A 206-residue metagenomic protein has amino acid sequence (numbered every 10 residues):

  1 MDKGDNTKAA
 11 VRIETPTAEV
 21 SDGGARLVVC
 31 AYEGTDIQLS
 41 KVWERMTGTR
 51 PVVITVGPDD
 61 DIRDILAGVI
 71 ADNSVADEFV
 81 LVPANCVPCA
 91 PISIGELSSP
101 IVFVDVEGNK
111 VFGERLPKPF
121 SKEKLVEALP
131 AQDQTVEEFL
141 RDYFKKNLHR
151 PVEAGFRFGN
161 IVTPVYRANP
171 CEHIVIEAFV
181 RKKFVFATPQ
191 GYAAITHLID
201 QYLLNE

Functional and structural regions predicted by a protein language model:
D2-P58: N-terminal anchoring/stem segment of glycosyltransferases
R26, E78-V80: Structural motif
R45-I54, V102, G108, A168-H173 (+1 more regions): Structural alpha-beta junctions
G57-A67: A short, glycine-/small-residue-rich helix N-cap motif at loop->alpha-helix starts within glycosyltransferase
L66-E78: Active-site nucleotide-sugar/metal-binding loop of Leloir-type enzymes
V82-A84: Active-site acidic Asp-centered loop
C89-P117: Conserved donor-nucleotide/metal-binding helix-loop-beta segment in metal-dependent transferases, i.e., the alpha-helix
P117-E206: Catalytic core and acceptor-binding pocket of nucleotide-sugar-dependent glycosyltransferases
